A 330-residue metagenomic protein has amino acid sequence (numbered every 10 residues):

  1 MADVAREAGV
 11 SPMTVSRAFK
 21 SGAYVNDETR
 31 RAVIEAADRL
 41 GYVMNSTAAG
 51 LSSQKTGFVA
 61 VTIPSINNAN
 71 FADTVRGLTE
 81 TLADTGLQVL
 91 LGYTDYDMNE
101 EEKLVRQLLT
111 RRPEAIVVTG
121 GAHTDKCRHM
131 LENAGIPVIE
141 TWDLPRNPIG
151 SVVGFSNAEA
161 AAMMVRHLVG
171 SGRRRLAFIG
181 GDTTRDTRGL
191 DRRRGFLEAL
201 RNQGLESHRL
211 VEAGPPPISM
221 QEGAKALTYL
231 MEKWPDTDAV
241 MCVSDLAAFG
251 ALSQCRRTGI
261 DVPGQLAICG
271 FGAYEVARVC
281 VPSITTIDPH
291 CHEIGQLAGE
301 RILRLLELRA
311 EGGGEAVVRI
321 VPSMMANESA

Functional and structural regions predicted by a protein language model:
M1-K55: N-terminal helix-turn-helix DNA-binding module of bacterial transcription factors
P12-R17, L51-N67, H167, R175-D182: Short beta-strand segments enriched in small/hydrophobic residues
D38-R76, D84-L87, D95-D97, Q107-T110: N-terminal helix-turn-helix/winged-helix DNA-binding helices and compositionally similar short basic alpha-helical
R39, E80-T85, L109, N133-E140 (+1 more regions): Bacterial carbohydrate/catabolite-sensing allosteric modules
R39-N45, N99, T119-G121, A224 (+1 more regions): Short gly/ser/thr-rich secondary-structure transition/capping motifs
A48, E102-V105, R128, V165 (+1 more regions): Short hydrophobic/charged patches on amphipathic alpha-helices used for structural packing and interfaces
E80-D125: Central regulatory/effector-binding core of bacterial HTH transcription factors
